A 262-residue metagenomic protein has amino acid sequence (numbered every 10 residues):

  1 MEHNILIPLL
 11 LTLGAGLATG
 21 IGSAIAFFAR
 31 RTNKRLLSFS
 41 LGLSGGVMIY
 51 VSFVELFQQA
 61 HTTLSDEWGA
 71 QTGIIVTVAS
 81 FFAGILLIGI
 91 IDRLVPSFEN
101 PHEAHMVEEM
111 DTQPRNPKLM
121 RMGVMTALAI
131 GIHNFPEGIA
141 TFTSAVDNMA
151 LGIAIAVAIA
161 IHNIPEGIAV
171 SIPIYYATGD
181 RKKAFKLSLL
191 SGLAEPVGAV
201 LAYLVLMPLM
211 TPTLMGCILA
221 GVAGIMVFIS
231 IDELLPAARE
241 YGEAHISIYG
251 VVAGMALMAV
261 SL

Functional and structural regions predicted by a protein language model:
M1-L262: Intrinsically disordered, metal-sensing/regulatory segments
